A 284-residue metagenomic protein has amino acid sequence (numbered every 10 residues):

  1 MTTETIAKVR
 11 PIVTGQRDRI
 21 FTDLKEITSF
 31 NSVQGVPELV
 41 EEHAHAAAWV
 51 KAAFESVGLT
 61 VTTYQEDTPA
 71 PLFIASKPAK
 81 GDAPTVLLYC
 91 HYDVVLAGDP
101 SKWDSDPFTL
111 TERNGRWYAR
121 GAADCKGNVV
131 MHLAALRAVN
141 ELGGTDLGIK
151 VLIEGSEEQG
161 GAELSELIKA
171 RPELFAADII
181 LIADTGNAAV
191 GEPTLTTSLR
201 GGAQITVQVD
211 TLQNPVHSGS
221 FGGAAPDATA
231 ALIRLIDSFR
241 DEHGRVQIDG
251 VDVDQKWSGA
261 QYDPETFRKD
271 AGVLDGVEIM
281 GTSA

Functional and structural regions predicted by a protein language model:
T2-P100: N-terminal helical capping/dimerization or prosegment-like subdomains of hydrolases acting on amide or phosphate bonds
G15, R19, E41, H45 (+5 more regions): Conserved active-site and cofactor/substrate-binding residues in soluble primary-metabolism enzymes
D18, S29, E55, E141-G144 (+3 more regions): Generic secondary-structure signature for well-ordered alpha-helical cores
P69, G155-Q159, V253-K256: Short, internal active-site loops enriched in acidic
A83-K150: Active-site metal-coordination/substrate-binding segment of hydrolases, especially metallo-dependent peptidases
K126-G143, G161-K169, P226-S238: Active-site-proximal alpha-helical scaffold in enzymes
D146-D227: Histidine/acidic-residue-rich, glycine-tolerant segments that coordinate divalent metal ions
S218-A284: Acidic-enriched catalytic cores of C-N bond-cleaving enzymes acting on peptides and small amides
